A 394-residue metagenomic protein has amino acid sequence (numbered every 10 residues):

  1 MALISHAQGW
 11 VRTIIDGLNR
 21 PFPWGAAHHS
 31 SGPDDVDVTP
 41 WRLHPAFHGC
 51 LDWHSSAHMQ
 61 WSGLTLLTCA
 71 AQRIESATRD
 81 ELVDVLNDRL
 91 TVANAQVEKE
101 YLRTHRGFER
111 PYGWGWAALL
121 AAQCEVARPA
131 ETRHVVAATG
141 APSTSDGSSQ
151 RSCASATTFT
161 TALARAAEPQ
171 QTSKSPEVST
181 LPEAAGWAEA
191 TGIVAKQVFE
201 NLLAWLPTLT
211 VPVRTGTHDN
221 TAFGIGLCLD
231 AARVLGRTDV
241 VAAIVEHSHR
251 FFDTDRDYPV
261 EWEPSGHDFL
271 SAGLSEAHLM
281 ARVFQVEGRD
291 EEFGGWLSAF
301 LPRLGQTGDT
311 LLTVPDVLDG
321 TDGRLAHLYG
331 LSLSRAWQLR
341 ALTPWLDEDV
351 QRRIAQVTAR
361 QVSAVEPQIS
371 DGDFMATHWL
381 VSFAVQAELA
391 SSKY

Functional and structural regions predicted by a protein language model:
M1-A2, A57-R73, G115-E131, E177-A184 (+4 more regions): Well-ordered alpha-helical scaffold segments within catalytic/enzyme domains
M1-H48, D373: Low-complexity, Ser/Thr/Pro/Gly-enriched N-terminal "stalk/linker" regions
L3, W41-A57, E98-G115, T208-A222 (+4 more regions): Solvent-exposed loop and edge beta-strand segments that line ligand/cofactor-binding and catalytic clefts
L3-T13, I74-A93, A130-E131, V135-G140 (+6 more regions): Extended, well-ordered alpha-helical scaffold segments
S30-T39, F199-L202, D309-L312, T358-A359: Active-site-adjacent bridging/hinge elements
A57, L66-G140, C153, F159-A164 (+1 more regions): Extended ligand-binding groove/face enriched in aromatic
T158-F159, L163-A164, P169-S179, M280: Intrinsically disordered, low-complexity tandem-repeat regions enriched in Proline and Serine
R233-D239, I244-Q368, G372-W379, E388: Long, repeat-rich segments with strong aromatic
